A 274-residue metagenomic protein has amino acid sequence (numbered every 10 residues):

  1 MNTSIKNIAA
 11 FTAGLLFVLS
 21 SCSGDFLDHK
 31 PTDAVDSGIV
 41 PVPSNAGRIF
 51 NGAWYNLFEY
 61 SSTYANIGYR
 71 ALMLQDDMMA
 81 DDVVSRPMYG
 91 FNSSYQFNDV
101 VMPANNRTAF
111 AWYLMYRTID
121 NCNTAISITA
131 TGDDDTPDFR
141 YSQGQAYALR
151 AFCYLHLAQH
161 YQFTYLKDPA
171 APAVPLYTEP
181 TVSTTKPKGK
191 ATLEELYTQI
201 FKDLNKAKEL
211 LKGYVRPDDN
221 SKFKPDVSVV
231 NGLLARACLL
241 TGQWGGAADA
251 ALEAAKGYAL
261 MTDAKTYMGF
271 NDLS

Functional and structural regions predicted by a protein language model:
M1-F11: Bacterial N-terminal signal peptides that target proteins for export
F11-S20: Bacterial N-terminal signal peptides
C22-M73, A251: Membrane-proximal, proline-rich intrinsically disordered regions
S61-G68, N92-Y95, K224, L239-S274: Hydrophobic-face positions in mid-chain alpha helices that act as interaction patches
M88-Y161, A191, E209-L211: Conserved, well-structured interaction surfaces
I119-C122, Y197, L204, A251: Inward-facing hydrophobic residues that define packing positions of alpha-helical scaffold repeats
H160-E194, T198: Short coil/linker segments at helix-helix boundaries
